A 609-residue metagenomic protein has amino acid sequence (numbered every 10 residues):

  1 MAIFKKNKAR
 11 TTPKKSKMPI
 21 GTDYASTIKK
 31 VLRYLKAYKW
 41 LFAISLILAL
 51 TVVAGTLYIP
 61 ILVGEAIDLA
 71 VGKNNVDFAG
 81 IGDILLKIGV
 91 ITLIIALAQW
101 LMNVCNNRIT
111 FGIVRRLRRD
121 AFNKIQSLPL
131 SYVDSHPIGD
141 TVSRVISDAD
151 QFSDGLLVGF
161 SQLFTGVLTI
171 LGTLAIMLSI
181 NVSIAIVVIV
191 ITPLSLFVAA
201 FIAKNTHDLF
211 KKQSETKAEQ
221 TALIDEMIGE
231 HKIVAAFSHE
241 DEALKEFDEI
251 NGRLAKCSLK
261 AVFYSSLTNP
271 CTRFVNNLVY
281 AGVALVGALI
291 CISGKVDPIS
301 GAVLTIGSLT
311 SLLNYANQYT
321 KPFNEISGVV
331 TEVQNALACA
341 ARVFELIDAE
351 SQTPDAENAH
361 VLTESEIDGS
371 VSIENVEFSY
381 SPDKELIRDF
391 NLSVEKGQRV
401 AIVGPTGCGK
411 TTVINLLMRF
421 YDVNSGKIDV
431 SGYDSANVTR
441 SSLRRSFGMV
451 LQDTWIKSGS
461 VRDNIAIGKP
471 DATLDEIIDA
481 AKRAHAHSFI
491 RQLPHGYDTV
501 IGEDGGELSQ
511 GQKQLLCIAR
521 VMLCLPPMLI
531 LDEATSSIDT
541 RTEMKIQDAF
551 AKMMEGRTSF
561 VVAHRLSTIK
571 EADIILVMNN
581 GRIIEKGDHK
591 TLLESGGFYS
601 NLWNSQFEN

Functional and structural regions predicted by a protein language model:
M1-T56, V71-I88, M102-N106, T110 (+9 more regions): Membrane-integrated ABC transporters
I3-F4, E364-N609: ABC-type nucleotide-binding domain
R10-P19, F111, R119-S143, S147-A149 (+7 more regions): Short intracellular "coupling" helices and adjacent cytoplasmic loop segments at the cytosolic face of multi-pass
K17-Y24, I47-L48, G55-D68, I91-I138 (+9 more regions): Juxtamembrane helix-loop junctions of ABC transporter transmembrane domains
A37, L130-S131, S147-L156, F160 (+6 more regions): An intracellular "coupling" helix at the cytosolic face of ABC transporter transmembrane type-1 domains
F42-L101, S179-S183, S293-I306: Transmembrane helix-loop-helix hairpins at lipid-water interfaces of multipass membrane proteins, especially the type-1
D77, I176-V190, K260, Y264-A341 (+1 more regions): Helix-loop-helix
L86, A98, M102, T110 (+3 more regions): Hydrophobic alpha-helical transmembrane segments of ABC transporter permease domains
